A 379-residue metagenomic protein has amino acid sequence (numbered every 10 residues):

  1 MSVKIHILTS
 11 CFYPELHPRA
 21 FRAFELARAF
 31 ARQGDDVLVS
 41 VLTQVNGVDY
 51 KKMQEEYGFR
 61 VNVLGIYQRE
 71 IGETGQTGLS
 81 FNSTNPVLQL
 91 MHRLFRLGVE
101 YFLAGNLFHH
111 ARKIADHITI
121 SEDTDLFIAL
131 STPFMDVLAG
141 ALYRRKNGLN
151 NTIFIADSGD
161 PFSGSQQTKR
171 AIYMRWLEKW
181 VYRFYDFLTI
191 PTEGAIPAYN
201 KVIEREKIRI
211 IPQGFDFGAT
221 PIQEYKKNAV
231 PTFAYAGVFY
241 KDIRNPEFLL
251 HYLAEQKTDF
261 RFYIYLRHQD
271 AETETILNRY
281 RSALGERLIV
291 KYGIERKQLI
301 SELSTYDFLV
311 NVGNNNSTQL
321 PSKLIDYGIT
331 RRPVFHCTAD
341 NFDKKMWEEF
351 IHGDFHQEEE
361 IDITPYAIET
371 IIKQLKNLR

Functional and structural regions predicted by a protein language model:
M1-E70, E122, A254-Q256: N-terminal subdomain of nucleotide-sugar transferases
E25, G105, H109-R112, M135-L138 (+3 more regions): Membrane-proximal helix-turn-helix segments that form the acceptor-binding/catalytic region of lipid-linked
V41-H109: A conserved catalytic-core segment of Leloir-type glycosyltransferases
R183-I208: A short, active-site helix/loop in glycosyltransferases that binds the activated sugar's phosphate group
G194, Q213-G214: Carbohydrate-associated surface elements
F217-G218, K227-L277: Conserved catalytic-core segment of nucleotide-activated headgroup transferases in glycan assembly
L266, E274-Q298: Nucleotide-activated donor-binding/catalytic signature segment of Leloir-type glycosyltransferases, i.e., the conserved
I351-R379: A charged, aromatic-enriched C-terminal amphipathic alpha-helix characteristic of glycosyltransferases across folds
